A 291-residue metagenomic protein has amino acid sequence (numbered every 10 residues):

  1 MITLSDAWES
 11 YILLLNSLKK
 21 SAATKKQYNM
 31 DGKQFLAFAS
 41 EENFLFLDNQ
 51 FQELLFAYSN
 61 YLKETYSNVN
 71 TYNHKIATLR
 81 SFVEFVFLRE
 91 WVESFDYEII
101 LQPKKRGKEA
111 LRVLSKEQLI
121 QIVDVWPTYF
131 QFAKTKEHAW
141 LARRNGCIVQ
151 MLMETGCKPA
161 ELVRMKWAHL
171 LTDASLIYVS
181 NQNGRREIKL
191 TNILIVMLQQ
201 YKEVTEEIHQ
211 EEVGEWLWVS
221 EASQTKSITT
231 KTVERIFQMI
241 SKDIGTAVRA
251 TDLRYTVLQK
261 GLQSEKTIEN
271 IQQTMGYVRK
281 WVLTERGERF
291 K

Functional and structural regions predicted by a protein language model:
M1-K291: Conserved catalytic core of the tyrosine transesterase superfamily
